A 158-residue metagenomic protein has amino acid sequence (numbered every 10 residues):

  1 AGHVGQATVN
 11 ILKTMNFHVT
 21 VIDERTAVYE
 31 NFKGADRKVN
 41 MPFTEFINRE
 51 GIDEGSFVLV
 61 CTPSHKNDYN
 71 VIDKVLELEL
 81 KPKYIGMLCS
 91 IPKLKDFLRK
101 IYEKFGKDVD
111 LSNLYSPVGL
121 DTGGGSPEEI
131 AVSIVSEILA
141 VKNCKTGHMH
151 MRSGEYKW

Functional and structural regions predicted by a protein language model:
A1-D23: Glycine-rich adenosine-cofactor-binding loop
V4-T8, K66-V71, L94: Short glycine/serine/threonine-rich phosphate/pyrophosphate-binding segments that cradle anionic phosphate groups
R25-T26, I91: Residues in the short beta-alpha loop(s) of Rossmann-like NAD(P)-binding domains
A27-D36, D53: Short loop/helix-cap segments at secondary-structure boundaries that form the rim of catalytic
D36-P42: Conserved SAM-binding strand-loop segment of SAM-dependent methyltransferases
F43-E54: Short amphipathic alpha-helix with an adjacent loop that forms part of the alpha/beta core around
F57, T62-H65, K74-K100: ADP-ribose/adenylate-binding Rossmann-like module
C89-W158: Adenosine-phosphate binding glycine-rich loop
